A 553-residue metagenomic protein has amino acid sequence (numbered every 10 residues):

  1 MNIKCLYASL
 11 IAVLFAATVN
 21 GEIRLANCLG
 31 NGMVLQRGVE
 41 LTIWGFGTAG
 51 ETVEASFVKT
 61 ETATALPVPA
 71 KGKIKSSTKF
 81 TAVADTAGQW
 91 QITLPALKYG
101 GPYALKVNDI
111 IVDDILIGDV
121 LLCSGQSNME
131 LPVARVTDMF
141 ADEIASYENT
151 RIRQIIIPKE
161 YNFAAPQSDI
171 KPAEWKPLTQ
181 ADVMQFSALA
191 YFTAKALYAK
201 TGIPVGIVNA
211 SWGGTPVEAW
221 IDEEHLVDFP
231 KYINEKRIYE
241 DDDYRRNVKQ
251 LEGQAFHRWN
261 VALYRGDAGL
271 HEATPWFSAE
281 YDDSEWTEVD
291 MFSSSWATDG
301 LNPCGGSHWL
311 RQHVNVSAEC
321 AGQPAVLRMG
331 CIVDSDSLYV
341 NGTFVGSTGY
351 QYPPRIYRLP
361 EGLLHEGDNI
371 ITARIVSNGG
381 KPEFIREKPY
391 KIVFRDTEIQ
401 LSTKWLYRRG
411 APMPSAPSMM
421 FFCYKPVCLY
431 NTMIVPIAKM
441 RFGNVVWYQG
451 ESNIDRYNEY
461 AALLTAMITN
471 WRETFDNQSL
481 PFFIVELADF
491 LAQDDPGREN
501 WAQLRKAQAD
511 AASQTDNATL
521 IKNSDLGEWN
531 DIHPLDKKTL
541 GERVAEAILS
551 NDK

Functional and structural regions predicted by a protein language model:
N27-N31, C304-S317, R355-Y357, N431: Short beta-strands within extracellular/lumenal beta-sheet-rich domains
C28-I117, G379-E383: Ser/Thr-rich low-complexity repeats and stalk/linker segments
K75-G100, C331, L338-P389: Beta-strand-rich ligand-recognition modules
I110-P177, A210-S295, D368-F442: An acidic-aromatic loop/edge-strand motif
D119-V120, N149-R151, T201-G206, D368 (+3 more regions): Loop/turn elements at helix/coil->beta-strand transitions in domains of secreted/extracellular proteins
L251-M291, K506-S513, N517-T519, G527-K553: Catalytic cores of secreted or luminal carbohydrate-active enzymes
W286, V314-G342, I371-A373: Aromatic-lined ligand-binding clefts that engage carbohydrates, nucleic acids, or primary amines
